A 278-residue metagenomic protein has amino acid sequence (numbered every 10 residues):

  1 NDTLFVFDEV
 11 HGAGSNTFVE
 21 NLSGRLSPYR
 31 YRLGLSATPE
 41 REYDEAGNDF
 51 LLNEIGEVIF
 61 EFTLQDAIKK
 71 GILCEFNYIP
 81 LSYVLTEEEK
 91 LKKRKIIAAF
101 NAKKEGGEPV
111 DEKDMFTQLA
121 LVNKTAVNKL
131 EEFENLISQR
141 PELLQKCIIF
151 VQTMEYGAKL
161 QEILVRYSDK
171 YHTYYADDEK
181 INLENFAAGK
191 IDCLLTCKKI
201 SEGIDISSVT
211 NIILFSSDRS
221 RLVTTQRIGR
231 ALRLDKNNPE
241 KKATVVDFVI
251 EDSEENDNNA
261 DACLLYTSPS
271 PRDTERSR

Functional and structural regions predicted by a protein language model:
N1, G14-E20, C197: Conserved RecA-like ASCE ATPase "motif II neighborhood" in helicase/translocase motors
D8-E9: Walker B catalytic acidic pair
G12-G14, R41-E42, G203, R221: Catalytic P-loop NTPase motifs of RecA-like helicase/translocase cores
S15-I72: Post-DEXD/H (motif II) to motif III coupling segment of the RecA-like Helicase ATP-binding lobe
E61-I137: Conserved interdomain linker/interface between the two RecA-like ATPase lobes of SF2 helicase motors
P109-R166, A176: Conserved helicase/translocase motor-coupling segment
Y175-L265: Conserved RecA-like P-loop NTPase helicase motor core
Y266-P269, D273-S277: Single conserved hydrophobic/aromatic residue that forms the stacking wall/gate of nucleotide- or nucleobase-binding
